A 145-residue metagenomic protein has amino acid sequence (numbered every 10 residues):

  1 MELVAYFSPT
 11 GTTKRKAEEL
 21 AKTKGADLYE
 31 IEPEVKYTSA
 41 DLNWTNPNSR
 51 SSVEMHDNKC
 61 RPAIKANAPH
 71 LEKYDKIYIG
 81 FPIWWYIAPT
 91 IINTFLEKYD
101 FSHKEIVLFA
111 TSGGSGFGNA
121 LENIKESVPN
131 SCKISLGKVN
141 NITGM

Functional and structural regions predicted by a protein language model:
M1-I79, Y86-A88, N93, E97 (+1 more regions): N-terminal beta1-alpha1-beta2 submodule of the flavodoxin-like/Rossmannoid cofactor-binding fold
E2, I106-V107: Hydrophobic beta-strand segments of well-ordered beta-sheets in folded domains
E34-T38, N140-M145: A short acidic, often aromatic-flanked loop/helix-cap motif at beta-alpha or helix-coil junctions that lines enzyme
I79-G80, L108: Redox-cofactor binding/interface segments in oxidoreductases and associated redox assembly factors
W85-Y86, G114: Acidic catalytic loop of the alpha/beta-hydrolase fold
V107-G144: Short, glycine-/small-residue-rich phosphate/pyrophosphate-handling segment
